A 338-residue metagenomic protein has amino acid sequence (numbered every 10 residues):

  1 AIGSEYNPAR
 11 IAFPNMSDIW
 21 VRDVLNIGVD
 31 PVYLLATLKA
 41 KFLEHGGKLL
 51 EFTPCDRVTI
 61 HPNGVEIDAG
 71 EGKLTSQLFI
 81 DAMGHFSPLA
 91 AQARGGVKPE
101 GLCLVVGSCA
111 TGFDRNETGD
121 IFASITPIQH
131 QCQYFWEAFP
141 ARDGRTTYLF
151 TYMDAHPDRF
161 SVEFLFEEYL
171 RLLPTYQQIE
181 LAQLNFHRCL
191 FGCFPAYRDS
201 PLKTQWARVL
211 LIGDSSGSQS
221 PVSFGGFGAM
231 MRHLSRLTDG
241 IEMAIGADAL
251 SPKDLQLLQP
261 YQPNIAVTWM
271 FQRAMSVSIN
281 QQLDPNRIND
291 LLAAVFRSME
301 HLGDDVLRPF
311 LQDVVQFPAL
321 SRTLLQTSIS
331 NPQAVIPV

Functional and structural regions predicted by a protein language model:
A1-R10: N-terminal FAD cofactor-binding segment of flavoenzymes
S4-E5, C132, L202-Q205: Short, flexible loop/turn motifs enriched in small residues
Y6, T53-I60, N185-L190: Short, glycine/charge-rich beta-strand/loop segments that flank catalytic centers and engage negatively charged groups
R10-I11, L38, L257, Y261: A glycine-rich, hydrophobic loop/mini-helix early in the fold
A12-L35, D143-H156: Helix-loop-beta segment of a Rossmann-like dinucleotide-binding subdomain
G28, R142, A155-M275: FAD/FMN-dependent oxidoreductases across multiple families
K41-T175, L234: Predominantly flavin-linked oxidoreductase catalytic cores and closely associated redox partners
D239-V338: C-terminal helical "tail/cap" subdomain of flavin- and related membrane-associated enzymes
